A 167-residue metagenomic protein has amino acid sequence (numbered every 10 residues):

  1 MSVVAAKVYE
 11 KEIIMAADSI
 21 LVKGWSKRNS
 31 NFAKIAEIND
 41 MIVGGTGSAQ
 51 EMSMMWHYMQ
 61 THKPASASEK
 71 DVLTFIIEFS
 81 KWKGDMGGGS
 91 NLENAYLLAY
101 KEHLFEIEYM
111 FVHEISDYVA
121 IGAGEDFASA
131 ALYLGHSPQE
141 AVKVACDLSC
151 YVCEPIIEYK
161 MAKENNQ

Functional and structural regions predicted by a protein language model:
M1-L92, V112-Q139, C153, M161-N166: Conserved short S/T/G-enriched processing/targeting/catalytic segments and their helical context
N94-Y96, I156-I157: Short polybasic amphipathic segments
L97-K101: Short hydrophobic alpha-helical segments used for membrane anchoring or interfacial signaling
F105-H113: Positively charged, Gly/Ser-enriched RNA/tRNA-binding surfaces
A141-D147: Low-complexity, intrinsically disordered Gly/Pro/Thr-rich segments
D147-I156: Short arginine-rich
